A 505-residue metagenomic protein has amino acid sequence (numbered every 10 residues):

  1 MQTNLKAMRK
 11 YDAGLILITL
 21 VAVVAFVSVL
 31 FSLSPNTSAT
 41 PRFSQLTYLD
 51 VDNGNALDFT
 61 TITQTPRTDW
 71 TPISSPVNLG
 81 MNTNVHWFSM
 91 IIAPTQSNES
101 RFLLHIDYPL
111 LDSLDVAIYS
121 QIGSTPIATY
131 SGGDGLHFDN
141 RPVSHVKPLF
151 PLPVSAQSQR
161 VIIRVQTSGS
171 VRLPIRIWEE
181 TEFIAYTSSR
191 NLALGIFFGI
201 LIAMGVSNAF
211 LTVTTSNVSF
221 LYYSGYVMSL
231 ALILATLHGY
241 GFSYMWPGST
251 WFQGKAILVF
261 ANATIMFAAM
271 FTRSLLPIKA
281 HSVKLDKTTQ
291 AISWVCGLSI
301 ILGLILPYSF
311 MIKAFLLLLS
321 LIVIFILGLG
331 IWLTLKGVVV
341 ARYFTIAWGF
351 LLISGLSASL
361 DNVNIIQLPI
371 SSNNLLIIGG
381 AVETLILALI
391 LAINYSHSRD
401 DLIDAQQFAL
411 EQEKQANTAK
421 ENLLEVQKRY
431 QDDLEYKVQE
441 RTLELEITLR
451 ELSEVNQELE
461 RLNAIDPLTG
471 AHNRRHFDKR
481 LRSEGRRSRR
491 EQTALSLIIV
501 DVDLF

Functional and structural regions predicted by a protein language model:
M8-P35, G349: Extreme N-terminal signal-anchor transmembrane helix of membrane signaling/transducer proteins, especially in bacteria
V29-R190: Soluble non-transmembrane domains of integral membrane proteins
S188-L211, L317-I331: First transmembrane helix
V206-G225: Juxtamembrane interface at the cytosolic side of transmembrane helices
L232-S274, I278-Q415: Interfacial "cap-and-anchor" motif at the non-cytosolic start of specific transmembrane alpha-helices
I393, H397-I465, K479, S483: Amphipathic alpha-helical coiled-coil "transmission" helices that mediate dimerization and conformational coupling
E460-K479, V500-D503: Conserved nucleotide-binding and Mg2+-coordinating catalytic segments in signaling enzymes
D478-L504: Active-site-proximal structural segments of metal-dependent nucleotidyl cyclase/transferase enzymes
